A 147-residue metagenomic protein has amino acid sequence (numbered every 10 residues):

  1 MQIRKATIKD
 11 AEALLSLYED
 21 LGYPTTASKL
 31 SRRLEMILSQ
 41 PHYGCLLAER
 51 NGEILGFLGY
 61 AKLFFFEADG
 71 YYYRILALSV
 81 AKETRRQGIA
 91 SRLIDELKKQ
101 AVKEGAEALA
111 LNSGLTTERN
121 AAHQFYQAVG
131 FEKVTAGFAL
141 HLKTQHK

Functional and structural regions predicted by a protein language model:
M1-L14: A short beta-loop-alpha structural element at the N-terminal edge of CoA-dependent acyl/N-acetyltransferase catalytic
S16-S28: Helix-loop element at the rim of GNAT/NAT acetyltransferase active sites that forms part of the acceptor-substrate
Y23, Y126-A136: Conserved acetyl-CoA-binding loop of GNAT-fold acetyltransferases
T25-C45: Active-site rim helix/loop that mediates acceptor-substrate recognition in acyltransferases
L47, E53-K62, R74: Conserved beta-strand in the GNAT
G70-K82: Conserved acetyl-CoA binding element of GNAT-fold acetyltransferases
V80, R86-K99, Q124, A128: Conserved acetyl-CoA-binding loop-helix of GNAT-fold acetyltransferases
A110-A121, H141: Conserved beta-strand-loop-alpha-helix junction that forms the acyl-donor binding cleft
